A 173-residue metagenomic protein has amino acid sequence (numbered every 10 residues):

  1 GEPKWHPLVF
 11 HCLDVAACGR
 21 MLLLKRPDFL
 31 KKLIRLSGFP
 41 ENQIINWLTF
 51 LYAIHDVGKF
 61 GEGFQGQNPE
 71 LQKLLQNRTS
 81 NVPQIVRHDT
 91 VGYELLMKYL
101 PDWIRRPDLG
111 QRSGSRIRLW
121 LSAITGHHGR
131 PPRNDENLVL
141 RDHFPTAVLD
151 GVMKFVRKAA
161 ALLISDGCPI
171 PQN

Functional and structural regions predicted by a protein language model:
G1-N173: Accessory nucleic-acid engagement/destabilization modules that flank
